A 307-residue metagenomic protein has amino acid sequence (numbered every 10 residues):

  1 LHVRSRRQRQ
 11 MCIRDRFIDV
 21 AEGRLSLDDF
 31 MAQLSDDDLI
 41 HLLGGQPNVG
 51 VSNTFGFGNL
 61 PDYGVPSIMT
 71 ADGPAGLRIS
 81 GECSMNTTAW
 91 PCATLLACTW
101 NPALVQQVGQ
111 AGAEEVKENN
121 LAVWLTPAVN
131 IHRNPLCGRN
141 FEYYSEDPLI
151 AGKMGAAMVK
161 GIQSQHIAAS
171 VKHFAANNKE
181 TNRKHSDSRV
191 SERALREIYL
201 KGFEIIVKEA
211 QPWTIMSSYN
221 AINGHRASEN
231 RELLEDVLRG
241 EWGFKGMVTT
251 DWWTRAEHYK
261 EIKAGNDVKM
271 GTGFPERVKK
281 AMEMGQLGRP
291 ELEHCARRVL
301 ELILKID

Functional and structural regions predicted by a protein language model:
H2, A32, C98-G109, E192 (+1 more regions): Short acidic-aromatic active-site loops that bind/stabilize oxyanions
H2-R9, I13: Single conserved hydrophobic/aromatic residue that forms the stacking wall/gate of nucleotide- or nucleobase-binding
D15-F30, T54, A93-A103, N140-P148 (+3 more regions): Second-shell loop/turn segments in exported
L27-F30, L42-L43, V108, C295: A structural signal for short hydrophobic/aromatic patches embedded in well-ordered alpha helices
A32, D36-L39, G44-V51, A113-L121 (+7 more regions): Sec-exported extracytoplasmic/periplasmic mature domains
D38-S188: Long, structured ligand/cofactor-binding scaffold of large enzymes
Y144-H294, R298-E301: Second-shell residues forming the walls of enzyme active-site clefts
